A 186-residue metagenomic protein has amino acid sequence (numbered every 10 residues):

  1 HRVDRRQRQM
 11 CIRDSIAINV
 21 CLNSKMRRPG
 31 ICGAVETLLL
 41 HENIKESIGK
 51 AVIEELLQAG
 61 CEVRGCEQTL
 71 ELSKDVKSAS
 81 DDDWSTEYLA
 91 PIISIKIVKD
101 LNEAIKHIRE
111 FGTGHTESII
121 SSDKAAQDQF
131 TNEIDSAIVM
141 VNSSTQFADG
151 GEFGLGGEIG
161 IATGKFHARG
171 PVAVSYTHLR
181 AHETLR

Functional and structural regions predicted by a protein language model:
H1-R8, I12, H178-A181, L185-R186: Single conserved hydrophobic/aromatic residue that forms the stacking wall/gate of nucleotide- or nucleobase-binding
R5-Q9, R13-A90, V141: ALDH superfamily catalytic-core signature
S80-R186: Conserved C-terminal structural/oligomerization subdomain of aldehyde/semialdehyde dehydrogenase
